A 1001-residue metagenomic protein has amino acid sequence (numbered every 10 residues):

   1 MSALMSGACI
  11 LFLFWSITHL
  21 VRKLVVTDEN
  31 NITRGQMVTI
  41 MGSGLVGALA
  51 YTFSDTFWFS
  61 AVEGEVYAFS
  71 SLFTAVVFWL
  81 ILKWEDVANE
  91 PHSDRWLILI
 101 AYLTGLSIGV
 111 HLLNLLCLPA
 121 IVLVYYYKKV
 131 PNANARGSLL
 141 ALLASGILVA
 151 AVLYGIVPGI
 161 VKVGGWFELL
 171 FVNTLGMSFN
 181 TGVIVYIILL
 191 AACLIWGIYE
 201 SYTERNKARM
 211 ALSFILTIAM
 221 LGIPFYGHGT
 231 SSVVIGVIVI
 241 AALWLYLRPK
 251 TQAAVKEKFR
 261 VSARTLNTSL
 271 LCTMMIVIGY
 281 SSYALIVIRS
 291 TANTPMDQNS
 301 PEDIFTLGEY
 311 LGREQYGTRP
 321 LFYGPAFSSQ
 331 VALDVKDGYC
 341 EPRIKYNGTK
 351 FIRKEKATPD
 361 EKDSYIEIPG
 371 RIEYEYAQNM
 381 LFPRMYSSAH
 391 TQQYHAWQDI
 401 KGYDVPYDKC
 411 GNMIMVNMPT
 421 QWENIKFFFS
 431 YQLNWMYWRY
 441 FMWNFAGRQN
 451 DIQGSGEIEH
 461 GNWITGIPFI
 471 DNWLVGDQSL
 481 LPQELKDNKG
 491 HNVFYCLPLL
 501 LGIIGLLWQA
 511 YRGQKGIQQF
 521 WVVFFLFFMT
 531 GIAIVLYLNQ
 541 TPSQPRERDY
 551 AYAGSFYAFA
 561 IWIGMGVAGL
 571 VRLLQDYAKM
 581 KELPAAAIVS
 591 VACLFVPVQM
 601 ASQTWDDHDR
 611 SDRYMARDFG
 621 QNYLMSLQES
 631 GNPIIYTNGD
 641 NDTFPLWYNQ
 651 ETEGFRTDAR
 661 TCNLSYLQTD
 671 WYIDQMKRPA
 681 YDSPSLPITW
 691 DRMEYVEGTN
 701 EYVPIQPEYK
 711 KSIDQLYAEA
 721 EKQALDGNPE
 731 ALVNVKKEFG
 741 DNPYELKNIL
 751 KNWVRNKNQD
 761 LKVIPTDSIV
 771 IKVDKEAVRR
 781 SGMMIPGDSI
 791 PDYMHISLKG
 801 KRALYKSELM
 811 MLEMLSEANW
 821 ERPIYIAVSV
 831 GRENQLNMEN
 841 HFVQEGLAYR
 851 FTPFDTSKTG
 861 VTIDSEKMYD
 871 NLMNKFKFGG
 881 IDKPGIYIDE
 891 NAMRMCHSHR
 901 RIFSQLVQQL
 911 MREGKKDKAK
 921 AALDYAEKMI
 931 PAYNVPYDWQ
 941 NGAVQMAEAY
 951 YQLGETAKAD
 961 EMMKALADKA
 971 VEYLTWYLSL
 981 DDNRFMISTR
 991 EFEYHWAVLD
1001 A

Functional and structural regions predicted by a protein language model:
M1-W15, K23, I32, Q36-S43 (+4 more regions): Transmembrane alpha-helical segments of multi-pass membrane glycosylation machinery that act on lipid-linked glycans
T18-V26, T56-F57, V62-S71, V76-L99 (+3 more regions): ER/secretory pathway lumenal C-terminal domains and tails of membrane proteins involved in glycoprotein biogenesis
